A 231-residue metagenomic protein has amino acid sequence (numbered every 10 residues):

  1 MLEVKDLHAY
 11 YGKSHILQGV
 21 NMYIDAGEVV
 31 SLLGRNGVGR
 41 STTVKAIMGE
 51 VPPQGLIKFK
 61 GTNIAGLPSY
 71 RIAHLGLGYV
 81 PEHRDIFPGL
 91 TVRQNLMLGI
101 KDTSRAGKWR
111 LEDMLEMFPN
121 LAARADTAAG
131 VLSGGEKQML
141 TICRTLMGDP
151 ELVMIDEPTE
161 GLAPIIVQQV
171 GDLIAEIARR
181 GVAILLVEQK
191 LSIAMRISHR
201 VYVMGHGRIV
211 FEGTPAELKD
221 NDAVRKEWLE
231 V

Functional and structural regions predicted by a protein language model:
M1-V231: Glycine-rich phosphate-binding loops of nucleotide-dependent enzymes
